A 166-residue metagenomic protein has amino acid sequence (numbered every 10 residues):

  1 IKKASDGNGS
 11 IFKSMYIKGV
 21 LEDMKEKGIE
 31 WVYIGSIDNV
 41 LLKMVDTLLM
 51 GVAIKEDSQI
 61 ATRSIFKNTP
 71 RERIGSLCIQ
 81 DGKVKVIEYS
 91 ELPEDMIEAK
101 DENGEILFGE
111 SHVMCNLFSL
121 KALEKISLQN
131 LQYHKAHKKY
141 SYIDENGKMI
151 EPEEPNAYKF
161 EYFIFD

Functional and structural regions predicted by a protein language model:
I1-I29: Conserved N-terminal catalytic core of the sugar/cofactor nucleotidyltransferase
D23-Y33, L41-V45, M50-D166: Catalytic core of tubulin tyrosine ligase-like
I37: Short acidic donor-binding/metal-coordinating loop in glycosyltransferase active sites
